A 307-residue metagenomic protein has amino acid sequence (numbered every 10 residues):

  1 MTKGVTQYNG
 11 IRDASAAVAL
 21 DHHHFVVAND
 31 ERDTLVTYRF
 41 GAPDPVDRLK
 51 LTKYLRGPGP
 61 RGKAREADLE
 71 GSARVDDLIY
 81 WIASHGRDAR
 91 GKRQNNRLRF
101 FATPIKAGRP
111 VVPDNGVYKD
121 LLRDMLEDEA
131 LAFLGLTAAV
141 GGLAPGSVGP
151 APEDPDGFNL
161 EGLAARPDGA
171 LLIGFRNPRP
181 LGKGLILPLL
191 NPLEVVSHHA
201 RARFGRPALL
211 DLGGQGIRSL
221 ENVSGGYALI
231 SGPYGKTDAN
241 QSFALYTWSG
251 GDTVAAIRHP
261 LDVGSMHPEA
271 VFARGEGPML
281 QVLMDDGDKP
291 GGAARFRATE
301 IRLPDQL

Functional and structural regions predicted by a protein language model:
M1-L307: Sequence/structural signature of beta-propeller domains
